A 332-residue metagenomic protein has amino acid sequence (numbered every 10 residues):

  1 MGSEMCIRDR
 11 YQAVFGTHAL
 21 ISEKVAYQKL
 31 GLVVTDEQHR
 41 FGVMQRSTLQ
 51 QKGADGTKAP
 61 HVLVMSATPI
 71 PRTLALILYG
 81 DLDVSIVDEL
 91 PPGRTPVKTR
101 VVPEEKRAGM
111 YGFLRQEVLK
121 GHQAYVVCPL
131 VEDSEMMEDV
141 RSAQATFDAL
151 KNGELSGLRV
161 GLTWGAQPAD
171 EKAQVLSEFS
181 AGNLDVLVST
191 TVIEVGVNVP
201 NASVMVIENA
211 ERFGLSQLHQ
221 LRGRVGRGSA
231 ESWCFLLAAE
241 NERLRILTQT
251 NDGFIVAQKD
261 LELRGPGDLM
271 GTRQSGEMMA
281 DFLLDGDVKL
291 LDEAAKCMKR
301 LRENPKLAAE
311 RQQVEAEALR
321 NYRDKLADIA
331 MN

Functional and structural regions predicted by a protein language model:
M1-I7: Short, small-residue-biased leader/transition segments that mark boundaries at the very start of proteins
R10-A13, K29-G31, T57-L63, T73 (+4 more regions): Loop/turn-to-beta-strand initiation segments
G16, V34-T35, S189, I207: Hydrophobic residues in beta-strands of the RecA-like P-loop NTPase core, especially within AAA+ ATPase
I21-V64: SF2 helicase catalytic motif II
A26, E37, Q45, I70 (+2 more regions): Helical "lid/switch" subdomain of P-loop NTPase nucleotide-binding domains
R40, Q51, T95-K106, S134-V140 (+2 more regions): Flexible beta-alpha connector loops of hexameric P-loop NTPases
D81-Q144: Conserved interdomain linker/interface between the two RecA-like ATPase lobes of SF2 helicase motors
R107-Q123, S142-N332: C-terminal helicase module of SF1/SF2 nucleic-acid helicases/translocases
